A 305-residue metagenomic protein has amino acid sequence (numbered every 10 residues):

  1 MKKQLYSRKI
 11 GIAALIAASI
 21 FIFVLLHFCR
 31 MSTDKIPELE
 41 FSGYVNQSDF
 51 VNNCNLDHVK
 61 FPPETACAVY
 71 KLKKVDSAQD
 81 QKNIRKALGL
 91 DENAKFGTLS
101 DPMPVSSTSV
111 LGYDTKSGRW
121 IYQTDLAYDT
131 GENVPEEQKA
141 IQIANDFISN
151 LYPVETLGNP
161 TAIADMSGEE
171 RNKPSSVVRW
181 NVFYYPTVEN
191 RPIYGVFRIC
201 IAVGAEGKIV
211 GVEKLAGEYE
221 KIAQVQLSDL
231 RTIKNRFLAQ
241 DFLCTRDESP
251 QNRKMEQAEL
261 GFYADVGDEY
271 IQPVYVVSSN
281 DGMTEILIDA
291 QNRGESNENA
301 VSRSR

Functional and structural regions predicted by a protein language model:
K2-P192, A216-I222, S302-R303: Preferential activation on post-signal-peptide N-terminal prodomains/segments of secreted or lumenal proteins
K95-S109, E248, S278-I288: Generic structural signal for short, solvent-exposed loop/turn connectors between secondary structure elements
L111-Q123, I193-L215, G282-R305: A short, surface-exposed beta-strand/turn
A144, I201, Y275-V277: Conserved histidines in hydrophobic membrane contexts and catalytic metal-binding motifs
P160, V225-S228, R293: Generic preference for flexible, low-structure residues
G195-Q272: Charged, low-complexity helical/coil segments in non-catalytic cytosolic or luminal regions
Q251-R305: Hydrophilic extracytoplasmic domains
